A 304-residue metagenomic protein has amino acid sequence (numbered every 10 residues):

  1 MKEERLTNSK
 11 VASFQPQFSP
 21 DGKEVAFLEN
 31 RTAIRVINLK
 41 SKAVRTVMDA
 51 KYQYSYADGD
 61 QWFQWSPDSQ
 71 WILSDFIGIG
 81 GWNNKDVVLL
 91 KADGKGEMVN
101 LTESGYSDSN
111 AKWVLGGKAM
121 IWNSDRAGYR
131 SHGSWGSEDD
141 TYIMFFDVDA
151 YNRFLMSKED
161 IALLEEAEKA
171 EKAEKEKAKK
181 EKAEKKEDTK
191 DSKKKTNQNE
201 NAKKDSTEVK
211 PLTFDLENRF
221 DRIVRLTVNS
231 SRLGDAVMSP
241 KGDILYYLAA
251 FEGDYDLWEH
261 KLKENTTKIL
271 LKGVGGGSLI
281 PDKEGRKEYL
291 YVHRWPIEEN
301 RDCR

Functional and structural regions predicted by a protein language model:
M1, T7-F14, K23-S41, D49-D58 (+8 more regions): A flexible loop/linker signature enriched in serine peptidases of the S9 family
K2-R5, L212-S230: A short helix->beta-strand "capping" segment at the edge of beta-propeller domains
R5-T7, F14, F18, I269-L279: Extended acidic, low-complexity intrinsically disordered regions
P16-E24, F63-W71, A111-A119, A236-D243 (+1 more regions): Blade-terminus and WD-like Trp-Asp/Gly-His loop motifs, strongest in beta-propeller folds
Q61, M98-K112, T227-G234, T266-P281: Conserved blade-ending motifs and adjacent loop-strand segments that build the rim/top face of beta-propeller domains
Y151-F154, R232-A236: Short, solvent-exposed loop/turn elements at domain surfaces
M238-D302: Cationic-aromatic interfacial patches
